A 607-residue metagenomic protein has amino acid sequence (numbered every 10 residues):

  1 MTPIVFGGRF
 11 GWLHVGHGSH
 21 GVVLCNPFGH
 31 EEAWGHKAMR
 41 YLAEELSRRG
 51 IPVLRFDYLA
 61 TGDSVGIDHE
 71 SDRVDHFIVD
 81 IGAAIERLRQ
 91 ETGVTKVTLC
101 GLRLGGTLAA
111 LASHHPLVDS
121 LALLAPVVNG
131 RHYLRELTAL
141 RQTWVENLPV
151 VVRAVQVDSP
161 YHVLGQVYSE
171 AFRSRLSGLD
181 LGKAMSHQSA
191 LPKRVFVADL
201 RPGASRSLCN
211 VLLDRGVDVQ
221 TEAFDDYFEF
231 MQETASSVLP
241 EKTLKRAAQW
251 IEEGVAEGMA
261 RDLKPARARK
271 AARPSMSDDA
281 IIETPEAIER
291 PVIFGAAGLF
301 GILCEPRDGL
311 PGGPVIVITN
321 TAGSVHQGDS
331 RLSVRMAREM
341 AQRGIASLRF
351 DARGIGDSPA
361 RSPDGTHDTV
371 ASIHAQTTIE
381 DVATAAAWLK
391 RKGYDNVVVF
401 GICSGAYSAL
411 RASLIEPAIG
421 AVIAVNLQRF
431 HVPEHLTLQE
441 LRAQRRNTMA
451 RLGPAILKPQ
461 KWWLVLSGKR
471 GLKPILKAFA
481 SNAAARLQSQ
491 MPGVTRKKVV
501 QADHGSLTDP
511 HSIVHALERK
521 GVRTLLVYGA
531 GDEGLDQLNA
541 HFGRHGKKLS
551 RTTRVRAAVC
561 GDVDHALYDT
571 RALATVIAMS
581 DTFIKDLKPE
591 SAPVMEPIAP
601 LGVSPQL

Functional and structural regions predicted by a protein language model:
M1-H20, E253-P314, D569: N-terminal cap/lid segment of alpha/beta-hydrolase-fold proteins
G16-D57, P306-A352, R361: Short, surface-exposed "cap/lid" segments of acyl-processing enzymes
A38, H69-E91, G365-R391: Alpha/beta-hydrolase active-site loop
D57-D72, F350-V370: Glycine-rich "HGGG/HGxG" loop immediately N-terminal to the catalytic nucleophile of the alpha/beta-hydrolase
D72, L117-A248, I373, A418-I577 (+1 more regions): The alpha/beta-hydrolase serine catalytic core
E91-R103, K390-C403: Alpha/beta-hydrolase fold nucleophile elbow
C100-A109, A125, F400-A409: Gly/Ala-rich beta-loop-alpha elbow adjacent to hydrolase catalytic centers
D225-T284, G561-L607: Catalytic active-site module of serine/aspartate enzymes centered on a nucleophile-bearing elbow/loop
